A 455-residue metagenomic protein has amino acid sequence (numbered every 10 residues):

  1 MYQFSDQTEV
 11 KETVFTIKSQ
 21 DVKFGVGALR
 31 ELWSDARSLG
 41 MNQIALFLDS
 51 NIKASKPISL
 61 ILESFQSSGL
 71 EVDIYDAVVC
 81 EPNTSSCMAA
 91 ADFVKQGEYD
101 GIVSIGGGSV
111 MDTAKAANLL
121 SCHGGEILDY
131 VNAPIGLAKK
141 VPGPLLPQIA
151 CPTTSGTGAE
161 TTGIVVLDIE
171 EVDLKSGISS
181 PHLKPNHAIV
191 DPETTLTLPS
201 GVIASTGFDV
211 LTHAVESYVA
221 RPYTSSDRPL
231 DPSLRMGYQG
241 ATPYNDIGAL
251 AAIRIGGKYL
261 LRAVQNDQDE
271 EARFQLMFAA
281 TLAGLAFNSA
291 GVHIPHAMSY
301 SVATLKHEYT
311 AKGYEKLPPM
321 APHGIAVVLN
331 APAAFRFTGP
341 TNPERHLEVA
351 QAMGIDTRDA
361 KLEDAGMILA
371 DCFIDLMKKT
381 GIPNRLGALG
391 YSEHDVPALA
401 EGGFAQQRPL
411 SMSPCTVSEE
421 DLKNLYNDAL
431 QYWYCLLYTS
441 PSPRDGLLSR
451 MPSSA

Functional and structural regions predicted by a protein language model:
Y2, H346-L437: C-terminal charged capping/lid subdomain of soluble metabolic enzymes
Y2-G101, L386: ATP/NTP phosphate-donor binding region
A54-P57, T84, S109-A114, G158-T161 (+1 more regions): Short glycine/serine/threonine-rich phosphate/pyrophosphate-binding segments that cradle anionic phosphate groups
S64, A91-Q96, A116-Y130, G163-D173 (+1 more regions): A glycine- and small-aliphatic-rich helix-loop capping segment at beta-alpha/alpha-beta transitions that lines
H123-G237, E348: A glycine/threonine-rich phosphate-anchoring loop and its flanking beta-alpha core in nucleotide/phosphate-binding
T224-M367, D371: Active-site segments that bind and position negatively charged phosphate/pyrophosphate groups
Y438-P443: Conserved small/polar residues in nucleotide/adenosyl-binding loops
